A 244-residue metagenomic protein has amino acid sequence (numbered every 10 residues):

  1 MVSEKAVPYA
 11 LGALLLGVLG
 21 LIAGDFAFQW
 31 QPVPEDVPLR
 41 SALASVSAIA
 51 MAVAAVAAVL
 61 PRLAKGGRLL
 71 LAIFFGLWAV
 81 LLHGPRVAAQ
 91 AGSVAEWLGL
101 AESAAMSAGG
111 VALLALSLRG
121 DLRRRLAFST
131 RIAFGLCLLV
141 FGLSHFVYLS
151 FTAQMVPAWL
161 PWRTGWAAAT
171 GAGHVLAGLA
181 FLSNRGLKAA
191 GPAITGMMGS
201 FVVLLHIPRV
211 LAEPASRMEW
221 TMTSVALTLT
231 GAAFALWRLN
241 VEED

Functional and structural regions predicted by a protein language model:
M1-D25, S41-V147, W166-L176, A180-D244: Extended, low-polarity transmembrane helix blocks
I22-D36, V147-G165: Membrane-interface interhelical connector segments
